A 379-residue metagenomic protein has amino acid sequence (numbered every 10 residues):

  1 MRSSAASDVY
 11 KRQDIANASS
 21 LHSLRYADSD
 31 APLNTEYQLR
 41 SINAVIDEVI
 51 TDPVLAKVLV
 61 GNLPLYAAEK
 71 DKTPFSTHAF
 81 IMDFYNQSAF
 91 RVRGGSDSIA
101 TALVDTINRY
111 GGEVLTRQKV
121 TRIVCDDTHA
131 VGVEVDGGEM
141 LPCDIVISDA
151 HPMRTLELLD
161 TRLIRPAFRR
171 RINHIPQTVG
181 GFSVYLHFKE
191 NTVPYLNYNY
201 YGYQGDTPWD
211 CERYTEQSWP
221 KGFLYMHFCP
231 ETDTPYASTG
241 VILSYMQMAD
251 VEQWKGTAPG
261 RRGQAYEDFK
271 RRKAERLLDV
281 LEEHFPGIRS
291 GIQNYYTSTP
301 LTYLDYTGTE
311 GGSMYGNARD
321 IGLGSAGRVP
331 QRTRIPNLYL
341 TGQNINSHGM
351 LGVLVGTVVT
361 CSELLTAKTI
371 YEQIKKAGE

Functional and structural regions predicted by a protein language model:
M1-Q13: Single conserved hydrophobic/aromatic residue that forms the stacking wall/gate of nucleotide- or nucleobase-binding
A27-K70: Active-site-adjacent segment of FAD-dependent monooxygenases/related oxidoreductases
V54-Y66, E283-S347: A glycine-rich dinucleotide-binding beta-alpha-beta segment and adjacent secondary-structure elements that constitute
A79-A130: Helical element adjacent to the flavin cofactor pocket in flavoenzyme catalytic cores
R91, T121-P235: Mid-domain catalytic core of redox enzymes that form a hydrophobic substrate pocket/lid adjacent to a catalytic redox
C125, T366-E379: Active-site-proximal substrate-binding core of FAD-dependent oxidoreductases
N191-S298: C-terminal segments that line or cap access tunnels to active or ligand-binding sites in enzymes and enzyme-associated
Q343-L364: A conserved FAD-binding loop/helix module that cradles the flavin
